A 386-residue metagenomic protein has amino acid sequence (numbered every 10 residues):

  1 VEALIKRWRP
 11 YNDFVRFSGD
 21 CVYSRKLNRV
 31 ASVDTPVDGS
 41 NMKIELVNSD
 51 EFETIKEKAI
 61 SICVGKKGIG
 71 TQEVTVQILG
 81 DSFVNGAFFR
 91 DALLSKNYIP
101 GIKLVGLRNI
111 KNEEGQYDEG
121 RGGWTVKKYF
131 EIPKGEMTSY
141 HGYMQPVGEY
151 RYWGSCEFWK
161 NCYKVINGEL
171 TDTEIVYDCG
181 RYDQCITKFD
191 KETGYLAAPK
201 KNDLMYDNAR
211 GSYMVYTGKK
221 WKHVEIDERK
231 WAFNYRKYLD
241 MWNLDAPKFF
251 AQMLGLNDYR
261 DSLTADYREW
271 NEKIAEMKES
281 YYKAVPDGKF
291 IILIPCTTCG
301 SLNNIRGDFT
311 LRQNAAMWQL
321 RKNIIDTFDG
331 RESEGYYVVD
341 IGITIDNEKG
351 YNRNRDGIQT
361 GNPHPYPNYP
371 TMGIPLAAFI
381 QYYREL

Functional and structural regions predicted by a protein language model:
V1-G70: Beta-strand-enriched, solvent-exposed domains that form extended recognition/catalytic surfaces
K6-K26, S32-V37, G330-S333, D356-L386: Conserved catalytic region of serine esterases and O-acyltransferases that act on ester linkages in lipids
G68, E228-K248, E279-A284, F379-L386: Surface-exposed acidic, glycine-flexible loop patches that form ligand/cofactor-binding and adhesion interfaces
Q72-T75, I99-K103, L244-A251, V285-I291 (+1 more regions): Loop/turn elements at helix/coil->beta-strand transitions in domains of secreted/extracellular proteins
V76-I78, F83-R181, N208, T217-T264: Conserved SGNH/GDSL esterase-like catalytic core that processes O-acyl groups on lipids and polysaccharides
G86-F88, Y259-Y267, C299-D308, N347-Y351: Extracytoplasmic/secreted cell-surface and envelope-processing proteins
L170-R210: Extracellular/surface-exposed low-complexity repeats and stalk/linker segments enriched in Gly/Pro and small polar
N271-I274, K278-S280, T297-I343, N362-F379: Substrate-gating cap/lid alpha-helix
